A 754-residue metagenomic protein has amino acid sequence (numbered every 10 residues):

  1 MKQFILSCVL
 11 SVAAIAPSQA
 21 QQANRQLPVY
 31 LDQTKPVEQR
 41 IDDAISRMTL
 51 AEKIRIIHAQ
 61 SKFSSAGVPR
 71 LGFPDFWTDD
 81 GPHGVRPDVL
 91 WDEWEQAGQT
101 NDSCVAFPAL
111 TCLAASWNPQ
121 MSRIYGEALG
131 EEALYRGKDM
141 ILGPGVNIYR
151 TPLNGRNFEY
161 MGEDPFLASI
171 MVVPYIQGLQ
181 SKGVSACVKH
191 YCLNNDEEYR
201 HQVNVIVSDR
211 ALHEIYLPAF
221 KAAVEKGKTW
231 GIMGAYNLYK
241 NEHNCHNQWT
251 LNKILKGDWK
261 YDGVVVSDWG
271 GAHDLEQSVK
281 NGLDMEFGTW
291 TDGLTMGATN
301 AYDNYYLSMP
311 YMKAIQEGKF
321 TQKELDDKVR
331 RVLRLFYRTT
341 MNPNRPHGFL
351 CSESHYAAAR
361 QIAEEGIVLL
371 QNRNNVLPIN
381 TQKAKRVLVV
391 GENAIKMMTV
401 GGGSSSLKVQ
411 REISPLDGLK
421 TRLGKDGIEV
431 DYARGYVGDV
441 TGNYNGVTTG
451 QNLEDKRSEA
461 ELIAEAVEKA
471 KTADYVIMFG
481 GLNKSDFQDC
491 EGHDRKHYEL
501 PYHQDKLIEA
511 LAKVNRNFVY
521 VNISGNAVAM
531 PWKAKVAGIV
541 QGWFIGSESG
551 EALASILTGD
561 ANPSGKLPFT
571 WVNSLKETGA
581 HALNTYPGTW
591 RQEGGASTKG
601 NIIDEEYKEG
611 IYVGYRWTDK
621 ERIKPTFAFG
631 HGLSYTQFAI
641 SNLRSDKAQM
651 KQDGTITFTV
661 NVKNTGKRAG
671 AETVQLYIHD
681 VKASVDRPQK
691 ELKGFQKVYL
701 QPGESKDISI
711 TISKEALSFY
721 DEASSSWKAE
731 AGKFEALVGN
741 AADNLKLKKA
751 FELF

Functional and structural regions predicted by a protein language model:
M1-Q26: Bacterial Sec-dependent N-terminal signal peptides
K2-I5, V9, K506, A582 (+2 more regions): Acidic/proline-rich low-complexity IDRs
P17-F719, S726-A742: Glycoside hydrolase catalytic-domain context in secreted enzymes
N744-F754: Short beta-strand elements
